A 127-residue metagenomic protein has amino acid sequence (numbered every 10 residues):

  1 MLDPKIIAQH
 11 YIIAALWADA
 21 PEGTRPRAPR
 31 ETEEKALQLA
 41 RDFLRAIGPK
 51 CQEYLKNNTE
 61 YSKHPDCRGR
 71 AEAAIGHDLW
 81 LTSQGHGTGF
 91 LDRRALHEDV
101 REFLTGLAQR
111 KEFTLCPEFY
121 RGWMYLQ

Functional and structural regions predicted by a protein language model:
M1-A71: Long, contiguous N-terminal structural blocks used for assembly/anchoring
D42-R121: Amphipathic protein-protein interaction modules
Y125-L126: C-terminal edge-of-domain segments
